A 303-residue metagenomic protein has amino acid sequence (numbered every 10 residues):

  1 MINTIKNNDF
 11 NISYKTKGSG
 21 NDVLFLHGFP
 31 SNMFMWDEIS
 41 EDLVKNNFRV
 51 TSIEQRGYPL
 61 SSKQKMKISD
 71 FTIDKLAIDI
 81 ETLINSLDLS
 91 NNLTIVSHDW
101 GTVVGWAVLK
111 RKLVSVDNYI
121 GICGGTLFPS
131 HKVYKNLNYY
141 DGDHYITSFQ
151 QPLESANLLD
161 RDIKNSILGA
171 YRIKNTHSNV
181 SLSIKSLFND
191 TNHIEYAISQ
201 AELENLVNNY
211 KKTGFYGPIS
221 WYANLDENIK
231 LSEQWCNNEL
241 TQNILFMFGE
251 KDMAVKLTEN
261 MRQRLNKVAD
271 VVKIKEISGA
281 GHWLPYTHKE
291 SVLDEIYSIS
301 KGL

Functional and structural regions predicted by a protein language model:
M1-L24, K45-F48, M66-D70, L231 (+2 more regions): Alpha/beta-hydrolase fold catalytic core
I12, Y58-V96, W100-V271: Flexible "cap/lid" subdomain of the alpha/beta-hydrolase fold that forms the substrate-access gate
K15-K63: Conserved HGGG/HGGXW glycine-rich cap/lid loop of the alpha/beta-hydrolase fold
G28, D99, T287: Conserved acidic functional residues
I39, V108, E295-I299: Hydrophobic residues on the short alpha-helix immediately C-terminal to a glycine-rich phosphate/catalytic loop
E54, E276-S278: Residue-level recognition of beta-strand->loop/alpha-helix junctions
A280-H288: Catalytic histidine-centered segment of alpha/beta-hydrolase-like enzymes
